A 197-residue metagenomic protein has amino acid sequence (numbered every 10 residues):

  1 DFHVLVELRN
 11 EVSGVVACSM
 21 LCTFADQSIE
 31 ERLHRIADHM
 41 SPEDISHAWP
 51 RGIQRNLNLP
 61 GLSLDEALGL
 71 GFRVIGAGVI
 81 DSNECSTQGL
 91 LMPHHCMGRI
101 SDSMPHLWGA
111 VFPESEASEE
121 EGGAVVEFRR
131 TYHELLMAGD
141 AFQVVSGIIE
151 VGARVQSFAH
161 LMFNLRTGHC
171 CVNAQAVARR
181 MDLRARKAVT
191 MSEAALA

Functional and structural regions predicted by a protein language model:
D1-L59, Y132, L136-A138, I148-A197: HotDog/MaoC-like acyl-thioester-processing domains
R51-E114: Catalytic strand-loop segment that frames the active site of acyl-thioester-processing enzymes
L62-L64, E120-E121, G139-Q143, L161: Short, positively charged
N83, H106, G123, R179 (+1 more regions): Flexible, active-site-adjacent loop/turn segments at secondary-structure boundaries
S115-G123: Short, basic/aromatic beta-hairpin or loop at an interaction surface
A124-V126, Q156: PAS/PAS-like sensory domains
V126-H133, Q143-V145: Short structured motifs
